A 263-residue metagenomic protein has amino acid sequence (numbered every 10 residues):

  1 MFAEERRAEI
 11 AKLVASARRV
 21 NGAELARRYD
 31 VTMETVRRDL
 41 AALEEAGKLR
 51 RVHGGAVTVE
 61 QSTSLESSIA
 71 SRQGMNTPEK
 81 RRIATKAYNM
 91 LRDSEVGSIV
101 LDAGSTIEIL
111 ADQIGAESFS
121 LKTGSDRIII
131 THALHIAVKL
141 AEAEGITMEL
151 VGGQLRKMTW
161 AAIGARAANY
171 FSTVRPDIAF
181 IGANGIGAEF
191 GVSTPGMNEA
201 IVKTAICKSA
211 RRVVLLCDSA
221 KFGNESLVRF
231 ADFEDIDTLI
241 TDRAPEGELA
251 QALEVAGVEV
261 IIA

Functional and structural regions predicted by a protein language model:
F2-E5, A15-A23, R27-Y29, M33-V100 (+3 more regions): HTH-adjacent hinge/linker in prokaryotic transcriptional regulators
F2-L25, D30-T35, E44-E45, R51 (+2 more regions): Conserved phosphate- and dinucleotide-binding cores of soluble alpha/beta proteins, encompassing both enzyme active
S62, A103-S105, L134-H135: Short glycine-rich, polar/acidic loop-and-turn segments at beta strand-coil junctions
I99, G104-E108, E246: Gly/Ser/Thr-rich loops at beta-strand to alpha-helix junctions that form or flank small-molecule/cofactor-binding
L101-D102, T131, T241: Short beta-strand scaffold positions
T106-S118, F190-I201: Short Gly/Thr/Asp-enriched flexible loops that form oxyanion-binding sites at enzyme active sites
